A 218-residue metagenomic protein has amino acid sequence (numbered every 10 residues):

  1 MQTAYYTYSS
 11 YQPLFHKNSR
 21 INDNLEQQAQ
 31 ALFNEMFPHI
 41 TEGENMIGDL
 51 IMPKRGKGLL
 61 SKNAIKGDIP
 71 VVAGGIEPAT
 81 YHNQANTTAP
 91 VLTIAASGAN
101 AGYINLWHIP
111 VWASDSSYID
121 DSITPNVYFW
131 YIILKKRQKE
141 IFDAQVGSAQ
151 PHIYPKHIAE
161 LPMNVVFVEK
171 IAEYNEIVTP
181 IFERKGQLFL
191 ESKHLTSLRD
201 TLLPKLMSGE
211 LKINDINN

Functional and structural regions predicted by a protein language model:
M1-G75, N164, V168-I213: Non-catalytic DNA-recognition/assembly elements of restriction-modification systems
A73-A159: A short beta-sheet element
N217-N218: Amphipathic heptad-repeat alpha-helical coiled-coil/stalk segments that mediate oligomerization, filament/stalk
